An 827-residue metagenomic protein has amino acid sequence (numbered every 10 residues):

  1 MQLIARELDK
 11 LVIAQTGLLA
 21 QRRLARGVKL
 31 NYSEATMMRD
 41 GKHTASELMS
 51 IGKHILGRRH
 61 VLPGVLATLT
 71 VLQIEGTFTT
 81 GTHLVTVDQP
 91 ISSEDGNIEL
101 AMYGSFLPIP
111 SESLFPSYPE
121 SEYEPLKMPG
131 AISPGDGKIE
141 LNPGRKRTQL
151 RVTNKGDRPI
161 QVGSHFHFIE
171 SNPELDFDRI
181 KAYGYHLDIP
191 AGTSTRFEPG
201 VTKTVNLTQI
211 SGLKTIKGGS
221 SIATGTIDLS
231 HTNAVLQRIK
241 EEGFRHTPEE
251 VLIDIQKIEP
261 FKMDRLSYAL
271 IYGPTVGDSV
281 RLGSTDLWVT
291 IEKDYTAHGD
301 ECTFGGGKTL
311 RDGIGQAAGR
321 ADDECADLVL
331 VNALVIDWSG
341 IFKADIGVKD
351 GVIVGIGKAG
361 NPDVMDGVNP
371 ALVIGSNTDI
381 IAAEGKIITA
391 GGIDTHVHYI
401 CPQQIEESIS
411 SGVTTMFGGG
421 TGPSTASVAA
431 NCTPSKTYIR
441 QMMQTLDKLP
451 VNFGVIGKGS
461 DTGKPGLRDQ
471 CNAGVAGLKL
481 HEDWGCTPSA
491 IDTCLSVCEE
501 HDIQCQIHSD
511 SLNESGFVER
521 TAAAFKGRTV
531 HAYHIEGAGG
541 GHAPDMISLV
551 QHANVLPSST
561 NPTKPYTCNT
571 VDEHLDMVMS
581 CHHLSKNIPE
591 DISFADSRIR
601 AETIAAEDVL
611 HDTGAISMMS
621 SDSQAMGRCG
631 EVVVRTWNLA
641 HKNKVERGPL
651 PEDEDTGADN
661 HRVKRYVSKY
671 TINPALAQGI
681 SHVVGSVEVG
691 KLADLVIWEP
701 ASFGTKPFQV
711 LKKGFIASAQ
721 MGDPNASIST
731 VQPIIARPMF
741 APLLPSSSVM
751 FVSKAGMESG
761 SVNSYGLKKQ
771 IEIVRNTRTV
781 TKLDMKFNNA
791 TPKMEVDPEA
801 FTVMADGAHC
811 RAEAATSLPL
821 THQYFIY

Functional and structural regions predicted by a protein language model:
L114, D254-D366, P370-L372, I409 (+3 more regions): Active-site microenvironment of metallo-dependent hydrolases
N142-Q149, G218, A223-T224: Short, solvent-exposed loop/turn segments enriched in Ser/Thr/Gly
Q149-R158: Asparagine-centered strand-capping/turn motif at beta-strand->loop junctions
D157-K181: Short acidic, flexible loop segments centered on an aromatic residue
F177-L213: Intrinsically disordered, low-complexity Pro/Gly/Ser/Thr-rich segments with frequent PxxP/GP/PP motifs and embedded
N206-D254: Terminal connector regions
Q256-G319, G357-K358, N369-T389, I405-A490 (+3 more regions): Divalent-metal coordination cores built from histidine and acidic residues
G477-V667, L676-Q678, A717-Q720, P724: Active-site core of metal-dependent hydrolases
